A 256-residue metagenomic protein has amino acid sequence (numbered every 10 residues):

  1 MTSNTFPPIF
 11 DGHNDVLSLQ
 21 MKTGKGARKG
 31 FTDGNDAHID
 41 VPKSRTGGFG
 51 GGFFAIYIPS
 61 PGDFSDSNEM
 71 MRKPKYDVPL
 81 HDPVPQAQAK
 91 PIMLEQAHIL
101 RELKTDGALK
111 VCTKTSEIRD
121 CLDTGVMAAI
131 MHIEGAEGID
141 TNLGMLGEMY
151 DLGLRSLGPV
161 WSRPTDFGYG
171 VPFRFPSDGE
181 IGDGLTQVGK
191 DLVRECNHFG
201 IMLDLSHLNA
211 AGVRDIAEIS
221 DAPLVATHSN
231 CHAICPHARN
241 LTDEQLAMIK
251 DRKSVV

Functional and structural regions predicted by a protein language model:
M1-D178, H232, P236-S254: N-terminal hydrophobic targeting/anchoring segments and the immediately downstream early-domain regions of hydrolases
L152-A210: Metal-dependent enolase-superfamily TIM-barrel catalytic cores that perform enediolate-based chemistry
Q187-S254: Catalytic pocket-lining loop regions of alpha/beta-barrel enzymes, especially the amidohydrolase/enolase/GH5 lineages
